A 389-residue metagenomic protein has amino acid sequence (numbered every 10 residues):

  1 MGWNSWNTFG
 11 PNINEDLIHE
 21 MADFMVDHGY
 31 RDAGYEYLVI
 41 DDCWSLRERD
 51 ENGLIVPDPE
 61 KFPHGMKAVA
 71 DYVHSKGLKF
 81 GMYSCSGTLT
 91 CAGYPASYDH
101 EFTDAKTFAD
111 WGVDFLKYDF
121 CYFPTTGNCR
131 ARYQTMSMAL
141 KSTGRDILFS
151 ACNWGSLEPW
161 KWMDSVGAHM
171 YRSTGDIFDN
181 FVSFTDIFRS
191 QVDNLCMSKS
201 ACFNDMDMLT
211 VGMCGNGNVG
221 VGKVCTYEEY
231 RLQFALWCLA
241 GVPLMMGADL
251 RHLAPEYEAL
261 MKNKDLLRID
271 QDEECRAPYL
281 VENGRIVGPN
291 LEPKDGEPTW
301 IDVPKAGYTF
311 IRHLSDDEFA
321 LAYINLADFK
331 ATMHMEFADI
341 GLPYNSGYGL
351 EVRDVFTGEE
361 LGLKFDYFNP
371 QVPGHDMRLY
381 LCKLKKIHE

Functional and structural regions predicted by a protein language model:
M1-S5, G34-I40, K79-S84, D114-D119 (+6 more regions): Structural recognition of the beta-strand scaffold that forms the well-ordered cores of secreted hydrolase catalytic
W6-T8, C43, C85-L89, C121-F123 (+2 more regions): Active-site beta-loop-alpha junctions enriched in small/polar residues
M21-T126, R132: Aromatic-lined carbohydrate-binding/catalytic grooves of carbohydrate-active enzymes
H100-T103, A131, K141, L148-D249: Glycan-recognition surfaces
A235-T299: Catalytic cores of secreted or luminal carbohydrate-active enzymes
W237-A240, M245-G247, W300-Y344: Carbohydrate-binding surface patches
D339-T357: Solvent-exposed beta-hairpin/edge-strand motifs
G362-E389: C-terminal beta-strand-rich structural cap/linker in extracellular carbohydrate-active enzymes
